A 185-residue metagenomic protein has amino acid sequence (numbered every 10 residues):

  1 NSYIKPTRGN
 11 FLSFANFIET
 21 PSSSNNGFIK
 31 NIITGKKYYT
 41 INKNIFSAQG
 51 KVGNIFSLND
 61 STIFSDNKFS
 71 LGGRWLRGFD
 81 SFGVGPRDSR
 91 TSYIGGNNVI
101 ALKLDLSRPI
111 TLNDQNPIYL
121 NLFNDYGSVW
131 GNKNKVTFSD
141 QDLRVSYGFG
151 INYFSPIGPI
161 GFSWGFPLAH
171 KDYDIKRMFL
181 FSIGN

Functional and structural regions predicted by a protein language model:
N1-I118, L122-Y126, W130-N132, Y173 (+1 more regions): C-terminal outer-membrane beta-barrel translocator/porin domains of Gram-negative envelope proteins and their
V84, F154-P156, K171: Residues at secondary-structure transition points
A101, R144-G148, P159, L180: Short amphipathic alpha-helical surface patches that serve as generic macromolecular interface elements
L106-P109, F149-Y153: Short basic/hydrophobic patches in alpha-helices and adjacent helix-turn junctions that form amphipathic surface motifs
K135-G150: A short alpha/beta connector and helix-capping loop motif
I151-G158, K176-N185: Outer-membrane beta-barrel "beta-signal"
G165-H170: A short, acidic, flexible beta-alpha connecting loop/helix-capping segment that sits on the rim of active
